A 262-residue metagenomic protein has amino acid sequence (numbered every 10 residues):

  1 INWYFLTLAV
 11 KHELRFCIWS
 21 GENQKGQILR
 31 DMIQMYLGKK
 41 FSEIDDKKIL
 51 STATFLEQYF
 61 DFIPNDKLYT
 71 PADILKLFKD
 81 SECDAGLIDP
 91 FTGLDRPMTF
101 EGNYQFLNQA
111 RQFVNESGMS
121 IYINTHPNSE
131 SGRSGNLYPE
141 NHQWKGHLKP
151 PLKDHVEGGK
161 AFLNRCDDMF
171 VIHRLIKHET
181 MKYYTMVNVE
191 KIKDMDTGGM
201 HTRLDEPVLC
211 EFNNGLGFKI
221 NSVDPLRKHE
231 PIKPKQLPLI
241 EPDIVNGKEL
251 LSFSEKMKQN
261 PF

Functional and structural regions predicted by a protein language model:
I1-C17: P-loop NTPase nucleotide-binding module
Y4-L6, Y122, C166: P-loop NTPase catalytic core of nucleic-acid-dependent motor ATPases
V10, Q24-I28, G93-P97, S129-R133 (+2 more regions): Flexible loop/turn segments at secondary-structure boundaries
H12-Q105, L239, G247-F253: Conserved inter-motif catalytic segment of the P-loop NTP-binding fold
I18, L87-I88, M119-H126: Structural recognition of the conserved hydrophobic beta-strand(s) that form the central parallel beta-sheet of P-loop
G21, H126, R174: Cofactor-binding loop segments of dinucleotide-utilizing enzymes, especially the Rossmann-like FAD- and NAD(P)+-binding
P71, L75-G86, Q112-S117, E130-F262: C-terminal regions of RecA-like/P-loop NTPase motor modules
M98-F113, S120-N124, Y184: A short alpha/beta connector and helix-capping loop motif
